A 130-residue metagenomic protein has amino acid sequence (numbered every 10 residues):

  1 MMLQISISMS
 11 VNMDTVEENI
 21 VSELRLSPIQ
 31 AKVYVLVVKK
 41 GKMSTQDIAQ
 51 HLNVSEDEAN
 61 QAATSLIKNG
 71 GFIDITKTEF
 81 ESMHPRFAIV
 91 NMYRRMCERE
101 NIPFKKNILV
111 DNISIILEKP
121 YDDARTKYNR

Functional and structural regions predicted by a protein language model:
S8-E23: Short, Lys/Arg-enriched N-terminal segment that forms or immediately precedes the first helix of a structured domain
N19-Q30, S44, D74-C97: Short, cationic-aromatic polyanion-contact patches
L24, V37-K40: Short helix-capping/hinge SLiMs at alpha-helix to coil transitions
Q30-V37: Short alpha-helical "packing" element that flanks the helix-turn-helix/winged-helix DNA-binding module
K40, N69-G70: Alpha-helix C-caps/helix-loop-beta hinges
Q46-H51: A short acidic, leucine-rich amphipathic alpha-helix
N53-K68: Short amphipathic alpha-helical interaction segments
M92-R130: Amphipathic alpha-helical dimerization/coiled-coil segments that flank or bridge DNA-binding/regulatory modules
